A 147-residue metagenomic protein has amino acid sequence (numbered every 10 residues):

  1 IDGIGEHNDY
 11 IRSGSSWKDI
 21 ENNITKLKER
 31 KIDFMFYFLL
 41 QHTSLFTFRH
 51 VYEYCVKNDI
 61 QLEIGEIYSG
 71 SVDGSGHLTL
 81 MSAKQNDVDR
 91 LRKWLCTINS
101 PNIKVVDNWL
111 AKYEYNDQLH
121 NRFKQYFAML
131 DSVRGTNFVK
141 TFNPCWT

Functional and structural regions predicted by a protein language model:
I1-T147: Radical SAM enzyme [4Fe-4S]-AdoMet core and its adjacent flexible, acidic and glycine-rich loops/tails across
